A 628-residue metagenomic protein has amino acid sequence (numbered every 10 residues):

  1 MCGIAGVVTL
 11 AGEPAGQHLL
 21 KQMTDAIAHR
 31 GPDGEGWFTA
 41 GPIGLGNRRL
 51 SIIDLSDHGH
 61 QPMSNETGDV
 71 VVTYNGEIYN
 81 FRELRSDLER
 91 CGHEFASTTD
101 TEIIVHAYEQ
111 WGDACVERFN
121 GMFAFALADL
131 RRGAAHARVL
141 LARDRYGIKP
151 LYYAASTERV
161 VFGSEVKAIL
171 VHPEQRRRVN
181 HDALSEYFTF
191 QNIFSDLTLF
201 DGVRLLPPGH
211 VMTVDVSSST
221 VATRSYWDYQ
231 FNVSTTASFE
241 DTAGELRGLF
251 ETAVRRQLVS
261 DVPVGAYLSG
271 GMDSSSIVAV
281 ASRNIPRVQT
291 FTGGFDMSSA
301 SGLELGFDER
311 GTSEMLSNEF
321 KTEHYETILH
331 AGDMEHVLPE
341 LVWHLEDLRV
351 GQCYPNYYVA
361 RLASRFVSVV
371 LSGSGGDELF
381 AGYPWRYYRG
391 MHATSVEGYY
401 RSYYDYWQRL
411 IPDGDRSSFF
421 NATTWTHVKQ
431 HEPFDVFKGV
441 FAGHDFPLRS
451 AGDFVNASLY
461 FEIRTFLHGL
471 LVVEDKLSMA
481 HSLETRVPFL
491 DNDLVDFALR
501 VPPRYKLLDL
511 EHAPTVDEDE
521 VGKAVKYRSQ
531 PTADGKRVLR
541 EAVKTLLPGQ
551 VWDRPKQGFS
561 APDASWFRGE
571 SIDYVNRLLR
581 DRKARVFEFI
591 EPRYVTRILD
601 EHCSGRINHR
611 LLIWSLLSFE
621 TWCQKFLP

Functional and structural regions predicted by a protein language model:
M1-H344, N356, E541, P592 (+2 more regions): Cysteine-centered catalytic environments shared across enzyme families
M1-I4, A40-G41, R90, A114 (+7 more regions): Adenosyl-5′-phosphate
T322, D347, S368: Short glycine/serine/threonine/alanine-rich loop segments
P339-W343, W385-Y388, W566-R568: Short low-complexity, flexible loop/linker segments enriched in glycine and/or proline with clustered acidic
V367-D377, A381-Y383: Short acidic/histidine-rich active-site segments
F380-W407: A mobile, often basic/glycine-rich helix-loop segment that functions as the active-site lid/recognition loop
